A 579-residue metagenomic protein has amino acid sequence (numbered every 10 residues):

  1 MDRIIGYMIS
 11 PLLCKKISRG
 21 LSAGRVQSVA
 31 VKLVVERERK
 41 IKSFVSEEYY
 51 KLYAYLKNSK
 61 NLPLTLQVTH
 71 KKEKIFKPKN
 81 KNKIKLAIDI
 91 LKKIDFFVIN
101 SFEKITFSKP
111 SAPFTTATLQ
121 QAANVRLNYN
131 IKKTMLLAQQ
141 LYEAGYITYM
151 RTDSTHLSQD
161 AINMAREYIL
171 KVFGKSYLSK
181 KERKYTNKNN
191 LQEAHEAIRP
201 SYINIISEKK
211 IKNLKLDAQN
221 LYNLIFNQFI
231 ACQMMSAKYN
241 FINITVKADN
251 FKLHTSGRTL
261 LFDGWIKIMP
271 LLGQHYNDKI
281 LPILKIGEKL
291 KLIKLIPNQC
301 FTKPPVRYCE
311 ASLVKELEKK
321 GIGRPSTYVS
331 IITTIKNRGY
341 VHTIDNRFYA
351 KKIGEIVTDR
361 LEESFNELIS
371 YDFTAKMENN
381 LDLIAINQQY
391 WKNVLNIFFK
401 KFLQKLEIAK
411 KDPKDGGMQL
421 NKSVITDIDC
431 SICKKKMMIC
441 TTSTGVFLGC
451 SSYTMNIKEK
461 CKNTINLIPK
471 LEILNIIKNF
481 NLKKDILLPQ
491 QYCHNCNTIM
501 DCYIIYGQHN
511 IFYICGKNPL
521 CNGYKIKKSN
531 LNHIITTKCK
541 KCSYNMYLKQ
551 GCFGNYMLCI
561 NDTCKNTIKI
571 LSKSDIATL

Functional and structural regions predicted by a protein language model:
M1-E103, A197-H254, T259: Phosphate-backbone binding and catalysis cores of DNA-processing enzymes
S18-S22, E103-A112, A122-L127, M150-Q159 (+1 more regions): Conserved short loop/turn motifs at secondary-structure junctions
S43, I84, I131-K132, D153-L579: Basic, low-complexity terminal or inter-domain segments flanking catalytic cores
F44-L66, N100-L137, L448, Y513: C-terminal accessory/connector segments of nucleic-acid motor ATPases
K93-K109, K294-C300: Positively charged, polyanion-binding regions of nucleic-acid-associated proteins
V98, P110-A123, T148-M150, P304-E316: Short acidic, hydrophobic short linear motifs in intrinsically disordered regions
A144-G145: Short glycine-/polar-rich loops that comprise or flank the Walker A/P-loop and associated switch/sensor motifs
